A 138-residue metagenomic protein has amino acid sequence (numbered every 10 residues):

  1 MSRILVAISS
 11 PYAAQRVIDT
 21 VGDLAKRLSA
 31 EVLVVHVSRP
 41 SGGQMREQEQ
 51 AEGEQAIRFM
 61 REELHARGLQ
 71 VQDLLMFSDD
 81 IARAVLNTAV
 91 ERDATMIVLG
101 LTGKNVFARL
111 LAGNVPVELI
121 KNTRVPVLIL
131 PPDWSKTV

Functional and structural regions predicted by a protein language model:
M1-A51, E63-H65, L69: Small/aliphatic-rich secondary-structure junction motif
M1-R16, N122-V138: Intrinsically disordered or low-complexity boundary/linker segments at protein termini and domain junctions
G22, L86, V117: Active-site phosphate/pyrophosphate- and oxyanion-stabilizing loops and adjacent acidic/basic residues in soluble
L28, R92, T123: Active-site charged/polar residues at nucleotide-handling catalytic sites that mediate phosphoryl, nucleotidyl
L33-V35, Q72-M76, L128: General small-molecule cofactor/ligand-binding pocket signal
H36-V37, G100-T102, P131-P132: Short secondary-structure boundary segments
A66-I97, K136-V138: Structural beta-alpha unit
G100-N122, S135-V138: Glycine-rich, Arg-bearing micro-motifs that act as flexible, cationic patches
